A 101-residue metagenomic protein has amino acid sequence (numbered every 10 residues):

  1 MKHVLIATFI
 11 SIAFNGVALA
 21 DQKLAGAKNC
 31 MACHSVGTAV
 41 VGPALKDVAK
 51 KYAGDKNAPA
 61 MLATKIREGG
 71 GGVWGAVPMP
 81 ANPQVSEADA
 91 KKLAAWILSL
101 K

Functional and structural regions predicted by a protein language model:
M1-L19: Classic N-terminal secretory signal peptides
S11-A13, K23, T38, G72: Generic structural signal for beta-strand residues in well-ordered domains
L19-V36: Sequence/structural segment immediately N-terminal to covalent heme-attachment motifs in c-type and related
A32, V41-Y52, K65-A94: Axial heme c-ligation environment in periplasmic c-type cytochrome domains
K51-M61: Short microdomains enriched in Cys/His and/or Lys/Arg
I97-K101: Short hydrophobic/aromatic patches at helix-to-coil boundaries
